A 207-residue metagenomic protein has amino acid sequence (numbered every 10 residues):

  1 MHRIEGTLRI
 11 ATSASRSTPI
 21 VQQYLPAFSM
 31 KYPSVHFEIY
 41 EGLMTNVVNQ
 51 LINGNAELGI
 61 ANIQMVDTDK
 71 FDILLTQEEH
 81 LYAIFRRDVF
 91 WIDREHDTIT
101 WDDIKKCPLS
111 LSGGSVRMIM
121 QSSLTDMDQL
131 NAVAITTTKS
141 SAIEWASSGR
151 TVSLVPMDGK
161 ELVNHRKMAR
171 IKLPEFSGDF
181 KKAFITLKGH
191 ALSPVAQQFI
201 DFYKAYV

Functional and structural regions predicted by a protein language model:
M1, S29, D72-L75, T100-D102 (+2 more regions): Short secondary-structure boundary/capping segments
R3-V66, T136: Central regulatory/effector-binding core of bacterial HTH transcription factors
T7-A11, G59, I84, S110 (+2 more regions): Short, well-ordered beta-strand segments
I20, R170-V207: A late-sequence structural motif
K31, G42-K106, G159-V163: Acidic, Gly/Pro-rich loop/turn segments at junctions of secondary structure
L43-N55, N62, S115-I171: Hydrophobic hinge/microswitch elements
D72-Y82, S153, M157-D158, H165-K181: Short beta-strand->loop
W91-D93, D97-W101, K105-D128, L192-A196 (+1 more regions): Secondary-structure junction motif
